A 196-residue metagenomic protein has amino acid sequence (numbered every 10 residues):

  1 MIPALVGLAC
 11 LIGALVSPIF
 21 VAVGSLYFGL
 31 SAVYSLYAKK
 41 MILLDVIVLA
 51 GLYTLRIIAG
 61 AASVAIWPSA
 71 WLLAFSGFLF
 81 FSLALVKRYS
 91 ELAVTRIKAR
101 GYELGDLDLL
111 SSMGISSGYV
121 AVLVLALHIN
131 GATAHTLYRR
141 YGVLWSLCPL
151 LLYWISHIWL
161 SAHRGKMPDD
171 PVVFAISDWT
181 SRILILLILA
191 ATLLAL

Functional and structural regions predicted by a protein language model:
M1-G24, A70-F81, I115, L123 (+1 more regions): Multi-pass membrane catalytic core of lipid/isoprenoid biosynthesis enzymes
M1-S63: Intramembrane alpha-helical segments
P3, G24, F28, V46-L49 (+4 more regions): Residues within membrane-spanning alpha-helices of integral membrane proteins, especially the hydrophobic core/packing
A9-A14, S31-S35, R56-A61, L83-K87 (+3 more regions): Structural signal for membrane-spanning alpha-helices in multi-pass inner-membrane proteins, emphasizing helix cores
I47-S63, F78-F80, E103-M113, F174-L187: Small-residue-rich segments of transmembrane alpha-helices in multi-pass membrane proteins, especially helix faces
A62, F78-T136, C148-V172: Predominantly late transmembrane helices and immediately cytosolic-facing juxtamembrane segments
R139-L147: Hydrophobic alpha-helical transmembrane segments
I158-L196: Generic C-terminus detector
